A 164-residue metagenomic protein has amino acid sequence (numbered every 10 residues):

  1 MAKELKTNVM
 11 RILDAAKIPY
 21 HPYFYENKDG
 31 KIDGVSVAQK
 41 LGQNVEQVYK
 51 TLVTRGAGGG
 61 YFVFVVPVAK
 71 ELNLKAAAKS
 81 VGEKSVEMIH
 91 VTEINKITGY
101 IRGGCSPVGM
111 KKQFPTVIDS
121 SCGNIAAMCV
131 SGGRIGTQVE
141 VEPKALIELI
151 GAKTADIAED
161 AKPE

Functional and structural regions predicted by a protein language model:
M1-E164: Extended, low-hydrophobicity, polar/charged segments
